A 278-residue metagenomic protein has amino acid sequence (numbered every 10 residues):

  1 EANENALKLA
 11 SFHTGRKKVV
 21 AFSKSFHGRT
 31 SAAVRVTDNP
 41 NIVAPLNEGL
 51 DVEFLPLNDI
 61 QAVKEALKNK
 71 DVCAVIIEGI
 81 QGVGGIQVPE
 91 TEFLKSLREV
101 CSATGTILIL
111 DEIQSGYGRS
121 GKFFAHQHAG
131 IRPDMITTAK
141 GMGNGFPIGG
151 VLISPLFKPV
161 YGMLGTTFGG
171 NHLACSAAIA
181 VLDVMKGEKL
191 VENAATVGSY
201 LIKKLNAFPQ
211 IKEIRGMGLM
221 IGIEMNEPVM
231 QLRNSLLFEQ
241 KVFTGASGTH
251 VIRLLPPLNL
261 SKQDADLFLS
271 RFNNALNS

Functional and structural regions predicted by a protein language model:
E1-S278: Conserved N-terminal phosphate-binding loop of PLP-dependent enzymes in the Aspartate aminotransferase
